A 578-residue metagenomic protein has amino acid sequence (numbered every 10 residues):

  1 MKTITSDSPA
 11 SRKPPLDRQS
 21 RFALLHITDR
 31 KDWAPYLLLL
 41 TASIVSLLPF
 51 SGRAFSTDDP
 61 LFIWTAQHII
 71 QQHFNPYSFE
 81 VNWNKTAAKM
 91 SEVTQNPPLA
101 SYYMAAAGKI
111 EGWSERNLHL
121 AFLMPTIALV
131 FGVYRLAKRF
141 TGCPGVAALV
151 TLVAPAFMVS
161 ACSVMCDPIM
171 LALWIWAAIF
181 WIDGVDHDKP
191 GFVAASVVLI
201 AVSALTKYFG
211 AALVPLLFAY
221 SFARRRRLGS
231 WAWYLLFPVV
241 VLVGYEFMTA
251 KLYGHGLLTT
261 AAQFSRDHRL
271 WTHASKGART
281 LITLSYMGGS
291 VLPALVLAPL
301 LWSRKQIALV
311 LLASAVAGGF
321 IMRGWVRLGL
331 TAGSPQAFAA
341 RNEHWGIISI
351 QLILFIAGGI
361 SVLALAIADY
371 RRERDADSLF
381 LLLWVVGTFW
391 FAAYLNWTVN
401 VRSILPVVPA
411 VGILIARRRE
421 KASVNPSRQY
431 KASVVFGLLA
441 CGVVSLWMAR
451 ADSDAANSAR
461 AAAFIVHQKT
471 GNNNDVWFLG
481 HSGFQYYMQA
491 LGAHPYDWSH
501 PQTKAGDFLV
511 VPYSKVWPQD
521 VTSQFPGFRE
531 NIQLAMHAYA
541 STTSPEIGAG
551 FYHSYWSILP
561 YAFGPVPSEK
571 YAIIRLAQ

Functional and structural regions predicted by a protein language model:
P35-T41, V133-A154, L171-A172: Transmembrane-helix signature of polytopic, membrane-embedded enzymes that assemble or transfer cell-envelope glycans
L39-S43, A147-P155, V159, I179 (+3 more regions): Short helix- or helix-capping micro-motifs that position conserved polar/aromatic residues at function-defining sites
S56, V159-M170, N400: Short acidic/glycine- and proline-prone juxtamembrane loop motifs at membrane-interface regions of multi-pass membrane
L120-T141, W176: Transmembrane-helix motifs of polytopic, lipid-linked glycan transferases
G132-R135, V150, V159, I169-D186 (+2 more regions): Specific aromatic-rich, kink-prone transmembrane helix
K138-T141, A177-V193, S203, R225 (+2 more regions): Membrane-interface transmembrane helices that cradle and orient dolichyl/undecaprenyl
R227-P335, C441-V444, M448-N457: Membrane-lumen/periplasm interface segments of specific transmembrane helices in polyprenyl phosphate-linked
F247-K251, R266, R327-T331, P335-F338 (+2 more regions): Catalytic lumenal/periplasmic loop and adjoining terminal transmembrane helix of membrane glycan-assembly enzymes
